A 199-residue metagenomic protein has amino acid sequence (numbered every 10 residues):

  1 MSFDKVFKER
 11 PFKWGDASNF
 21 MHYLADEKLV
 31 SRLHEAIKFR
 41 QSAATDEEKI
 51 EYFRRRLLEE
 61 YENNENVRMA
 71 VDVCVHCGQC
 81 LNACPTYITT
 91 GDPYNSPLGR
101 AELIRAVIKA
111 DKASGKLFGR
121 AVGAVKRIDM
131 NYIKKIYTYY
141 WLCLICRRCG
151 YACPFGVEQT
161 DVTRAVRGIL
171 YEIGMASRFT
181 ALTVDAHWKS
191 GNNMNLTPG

Functional and structural regions predicted by a protein language model:
M1-H76, L81, L98, K109-D111 (+3 more regions): Iron-sulfur (Fe-S) cluster-binding modules
T45-D46, F53-R55, Y61-V71, A101 (+1 more regions): Iron-sulfur-cluster electron-transfer modules
C84: Phosphate/adenylate-binding glycine loop and adjacent helical scaffold
T90-L103: N-terminal cofactor/phosphate-binding cores enriched in small/glycine residues, especially glycine-rich loops such as
